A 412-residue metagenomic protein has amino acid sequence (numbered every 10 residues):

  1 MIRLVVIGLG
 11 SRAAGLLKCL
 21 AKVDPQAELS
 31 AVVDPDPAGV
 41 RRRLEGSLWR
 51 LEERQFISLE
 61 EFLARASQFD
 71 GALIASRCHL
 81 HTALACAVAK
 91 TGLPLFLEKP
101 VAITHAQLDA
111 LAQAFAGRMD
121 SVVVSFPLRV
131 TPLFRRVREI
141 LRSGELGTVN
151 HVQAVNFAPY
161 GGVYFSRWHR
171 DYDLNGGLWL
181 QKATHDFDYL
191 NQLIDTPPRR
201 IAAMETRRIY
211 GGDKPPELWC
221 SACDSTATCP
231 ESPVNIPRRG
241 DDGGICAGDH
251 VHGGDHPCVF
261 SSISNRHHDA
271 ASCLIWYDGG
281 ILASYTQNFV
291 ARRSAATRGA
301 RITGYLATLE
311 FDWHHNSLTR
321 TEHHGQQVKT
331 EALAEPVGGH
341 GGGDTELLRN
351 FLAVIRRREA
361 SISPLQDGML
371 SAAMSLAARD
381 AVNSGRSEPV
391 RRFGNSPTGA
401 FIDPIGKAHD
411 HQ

Functional and structural regions predicted by a protein language model:
M1-R50, H411: N-terminal Rossmann-like dinucleotide-binding module
G10, R50-A114: Beta-loop-alpha module in the N-terminal Rossmann-like domain of NAD(P)-dependent dehydrogenases, especially those
A31, G71, H151: Short, Asp-centered acidic motifs that coordinate Mg2+ and/or phosphate in catalytic or ligand-binding sites
G71-L73, D278-G279, E310, H315-S317 (+3 more regions): C-terminal helix-rich "cap/oligomerization" subdomain common to oxidoreductases
H79, A102-S166, D171-G176, T184-F187: A contiguous active-site-proximal alpha/beta segment in oxidoreductase catalytic domains
S125-P132, G161-H250, G254-P257, H268-D269 (+1 more regions): Mid-domain beta-loop-alpha active-site segment that forms a flexible, acidic cofactor/metal-binding surface
E205, G212-P215, W219, D224-E346: NAD(P)-dinucleotide binding in Rossmann-like oxidoreductases
